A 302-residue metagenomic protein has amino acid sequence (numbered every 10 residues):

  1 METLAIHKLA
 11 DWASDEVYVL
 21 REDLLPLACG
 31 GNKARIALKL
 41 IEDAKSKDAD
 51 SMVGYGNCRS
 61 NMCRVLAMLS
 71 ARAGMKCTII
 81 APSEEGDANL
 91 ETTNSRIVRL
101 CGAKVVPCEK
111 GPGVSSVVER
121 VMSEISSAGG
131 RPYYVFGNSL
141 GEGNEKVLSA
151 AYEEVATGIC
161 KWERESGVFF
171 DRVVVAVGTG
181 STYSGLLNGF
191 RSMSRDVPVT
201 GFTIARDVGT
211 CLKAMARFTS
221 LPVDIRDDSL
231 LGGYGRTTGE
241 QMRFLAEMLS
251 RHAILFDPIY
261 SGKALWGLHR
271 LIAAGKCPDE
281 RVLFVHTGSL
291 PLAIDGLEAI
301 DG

Functional and structural regions predicted by a protein language model:
M1-G302: PLP-dependent amino-acid enzyme catalytic core
